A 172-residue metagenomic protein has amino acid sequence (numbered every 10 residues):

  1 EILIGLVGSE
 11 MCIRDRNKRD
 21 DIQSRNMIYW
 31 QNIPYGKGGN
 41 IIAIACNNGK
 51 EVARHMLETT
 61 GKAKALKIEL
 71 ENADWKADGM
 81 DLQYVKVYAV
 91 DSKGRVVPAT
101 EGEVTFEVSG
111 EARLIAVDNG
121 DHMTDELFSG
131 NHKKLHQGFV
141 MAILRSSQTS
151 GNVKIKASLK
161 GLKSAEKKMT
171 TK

Functional and structural regions predicted by a protein language model:
E1-G8, C12-I13: Single conserved hydrophobic/aromatic residue that forms the stacking wall/gate of nucleotide- or nucleobase-binding
I28-Y35, L127-Q148: Short, hydrophobic beta-strand segments
G36-N40, M80-L82, S150-N152: Extracellular Ig-like/FN3 beta-sandwich strand-entry sites
I44-N48, S158-L162: Beta-strand-rich extracellular modules
K50-G61, K163-K172: Edge beta-strands of extracellular beta-sandwich domains
T60-K76: Low-complexity, acidic Ser/Thr/Pro/Gly-rich terminal tails and inter-domain linkers that flank the onset of structured
K64-I68, E107-M123: Short aromatic-acidic-glycine turn motif
M80-P98, V104, K154-A157: Beta-strand-rich structural segments
